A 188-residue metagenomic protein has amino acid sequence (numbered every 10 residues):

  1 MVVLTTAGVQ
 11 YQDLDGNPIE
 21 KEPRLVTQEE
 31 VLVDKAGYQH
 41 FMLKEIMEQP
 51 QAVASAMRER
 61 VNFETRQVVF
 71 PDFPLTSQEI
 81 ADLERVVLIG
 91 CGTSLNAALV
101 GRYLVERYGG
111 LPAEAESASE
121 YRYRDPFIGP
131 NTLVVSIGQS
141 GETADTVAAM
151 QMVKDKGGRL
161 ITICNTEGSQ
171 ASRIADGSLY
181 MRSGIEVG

Functional and structural regions predicted by a protein language model:
M1-E84, S94, Y103-G109, Y121-F127: N-terminal segments that mediate ammonia production and transfer in glutamine-dependent amidotransferase systems
A81-G188: Glycine-rich phosphate-binding loops that contact phosphosugars or nucleotide phosphates
